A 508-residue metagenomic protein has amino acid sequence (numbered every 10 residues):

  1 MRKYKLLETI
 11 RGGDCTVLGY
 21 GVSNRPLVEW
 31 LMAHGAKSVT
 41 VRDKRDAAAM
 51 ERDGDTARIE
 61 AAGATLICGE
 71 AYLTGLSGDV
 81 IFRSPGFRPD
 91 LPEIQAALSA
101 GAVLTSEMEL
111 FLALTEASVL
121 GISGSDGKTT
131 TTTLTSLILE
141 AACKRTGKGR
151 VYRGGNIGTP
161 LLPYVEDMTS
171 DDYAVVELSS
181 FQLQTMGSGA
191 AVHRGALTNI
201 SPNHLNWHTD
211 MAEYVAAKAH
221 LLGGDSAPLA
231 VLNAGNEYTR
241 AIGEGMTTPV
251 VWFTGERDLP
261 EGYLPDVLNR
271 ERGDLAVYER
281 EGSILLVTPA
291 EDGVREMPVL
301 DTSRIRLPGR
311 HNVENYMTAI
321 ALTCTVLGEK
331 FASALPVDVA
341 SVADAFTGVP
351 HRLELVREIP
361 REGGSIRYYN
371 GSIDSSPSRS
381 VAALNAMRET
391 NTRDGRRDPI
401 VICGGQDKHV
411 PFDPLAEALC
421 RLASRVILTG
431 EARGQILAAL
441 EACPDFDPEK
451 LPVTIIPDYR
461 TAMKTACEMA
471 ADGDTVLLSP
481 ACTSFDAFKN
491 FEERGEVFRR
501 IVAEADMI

Functional and structural regions predicted by a protein language model:
M1-S106, L110, A438: N-terminal leader/targeting and accessory segments in enzymes
K3-C15, N24-W30, H34, V299-A423: Nucleotide phosphate-binding/pyrophosphate-handling subdomain across enzymes that bind or process nucleotide phosphates
G21, R45-A47, I157, G235-N236 (+1 more regions): Residues in the short beta-alpha loop(s) of Rossmann-like NAD(P)-binding domains
L31, I81, I122, N156 (+13 more regions): Residue-level signal for inorganic ion chemistry
S38-R45, V231-A234, I400-C403, L422-E431: Short internal beta-strands
G54-A57, F412-D474, I508: C-terminal helical cap/extension that packs against the catalytic core of soluble nucleotide-cofactor enzymes
T65, E70-T74, D167-W207, A241-T302 (+3 more regions): Extended acidic/charged loop-beta regions that coordinate divalent cations and stabilize anionic phosphate/carboxylate
L73-L76, P85-A234, Y238-P249, T390-R393 (+2 more regions): Phosphate-binding loop of NTP-binding sites
